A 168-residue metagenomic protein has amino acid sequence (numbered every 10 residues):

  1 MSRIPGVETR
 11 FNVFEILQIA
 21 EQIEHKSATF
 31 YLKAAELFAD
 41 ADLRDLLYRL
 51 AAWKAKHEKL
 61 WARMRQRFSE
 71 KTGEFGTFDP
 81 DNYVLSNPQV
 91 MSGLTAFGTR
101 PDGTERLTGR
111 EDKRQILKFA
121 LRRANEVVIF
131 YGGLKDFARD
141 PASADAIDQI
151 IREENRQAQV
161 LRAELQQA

Functional and structural regions predicted by a protein language model:
M1-A168: Non-heme di-metal
